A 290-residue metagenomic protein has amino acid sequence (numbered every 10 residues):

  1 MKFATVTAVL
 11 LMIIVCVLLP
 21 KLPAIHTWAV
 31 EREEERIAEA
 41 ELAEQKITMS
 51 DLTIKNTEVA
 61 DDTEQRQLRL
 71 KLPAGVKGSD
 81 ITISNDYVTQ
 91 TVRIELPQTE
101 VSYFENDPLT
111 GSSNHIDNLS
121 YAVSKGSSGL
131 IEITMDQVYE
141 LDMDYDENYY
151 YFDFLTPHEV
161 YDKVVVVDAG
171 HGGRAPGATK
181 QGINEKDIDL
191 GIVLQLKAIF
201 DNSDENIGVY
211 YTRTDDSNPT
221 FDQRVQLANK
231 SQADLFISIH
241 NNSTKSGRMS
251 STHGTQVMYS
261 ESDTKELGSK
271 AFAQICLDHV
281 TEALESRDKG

Functional and structural regions predicted by a protein language model:
M1-V166, G173-R174, I192, A198 (+2 more regions): Short linear recognition/processing motifs and adjacent strand/loop elements at protein termini and domain edges
K77, A178, S217: Generic anion/oxyanion-binding catalytic loop in active/binding sites
I94, I183, D187-G290: Active-site-proximal helix/loop segments of hydrolytic enzymes
D168-G170, T212: Short hydrophobic segments within beta-strands
H171-Q181: Glycine-rich N-terminal loop/short-helix segment of MobA-like nucleotidyltransferase
